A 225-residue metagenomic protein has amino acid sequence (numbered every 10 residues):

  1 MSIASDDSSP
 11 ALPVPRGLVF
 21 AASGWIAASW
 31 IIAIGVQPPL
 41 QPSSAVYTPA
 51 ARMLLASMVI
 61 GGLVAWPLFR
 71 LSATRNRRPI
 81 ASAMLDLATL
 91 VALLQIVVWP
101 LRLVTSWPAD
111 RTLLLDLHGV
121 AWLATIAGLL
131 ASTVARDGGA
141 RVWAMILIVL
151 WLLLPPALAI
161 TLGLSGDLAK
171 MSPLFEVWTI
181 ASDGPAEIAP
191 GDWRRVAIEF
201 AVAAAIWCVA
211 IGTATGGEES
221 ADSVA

Functional and structural regions predicted by a protein language model:
S5-G24, D192-R194: N-terminal membrane topogenic signal
A21-A33, A186-A221: Alpha-helical transmembrane segments of multi-pass membrane transporters/translocases
A27-Q37, Y47-R70: Long, hydrophobic alpha-helical segments
I34-Q41, W66-R75, L129-V134, V202-A225: Junction motif at the cytosolic side of a transmembrane helix
G35-L55, L101-D116, G138-R141, L162-D167 (+1 more regions): Membrane-helix interface and helix-disruption motif detector
M84-R111: Hydrophobic alpha-helical transmembrane segments that constitute the membrane-spanning cores of multi-pass membrane
V120-A157: A structural motif at transmembrane helix-loop-helix junctions in multipass membrane proteins
L153-A205: Terminal transmembrane helical anchor/hairpin motif
